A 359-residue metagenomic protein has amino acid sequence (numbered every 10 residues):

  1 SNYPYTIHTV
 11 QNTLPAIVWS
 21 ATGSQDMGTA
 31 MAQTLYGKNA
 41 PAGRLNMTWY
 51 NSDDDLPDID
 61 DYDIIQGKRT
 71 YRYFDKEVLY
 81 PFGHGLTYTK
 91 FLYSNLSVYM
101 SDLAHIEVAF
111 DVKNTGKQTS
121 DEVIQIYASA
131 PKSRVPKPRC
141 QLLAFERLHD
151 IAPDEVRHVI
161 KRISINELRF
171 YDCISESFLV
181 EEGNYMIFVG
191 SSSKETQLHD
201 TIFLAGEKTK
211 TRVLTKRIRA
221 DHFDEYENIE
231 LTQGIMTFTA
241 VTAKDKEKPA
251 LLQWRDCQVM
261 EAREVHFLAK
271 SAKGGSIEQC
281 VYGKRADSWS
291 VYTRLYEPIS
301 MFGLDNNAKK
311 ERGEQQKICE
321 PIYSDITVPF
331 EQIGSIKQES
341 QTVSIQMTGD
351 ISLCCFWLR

Functional and structural regions predicted by a protein language model:
S1-D121, Y127, E155, E182-G190 (+2 more regions): Secreted, periplasmic, or luminal enzymes acting at the cell surface/secretory milieu
L56-P57, A128-D150, R285-T293: Short aromatic-acidic-glycine turn motif
R134-C173: Intrinsically disordered, low-complexity Pro/Gly/Ser/Thr-rich segments with frequent PxxP/GP/PP motifs and embedded
I165-E207: Terminal connector regions
M236-E264, G274-I277, S324-F330: Short beta-strands within extracellular/lumenal beta-sheet-rich domains
S276-R285: Short, surface-exposed beta-strand/strand-loop-strand elements in extracellular ectodomains
A286-S340, G349: Extracellular carbohydrate recognition and processing domains and analogous Trp-centered ligand-binding platforms
T348-R359: Exposed low-complexity, polar/acidic, P/S/T/G-rich flexible segments that act as propeptides, protease-susceptible
